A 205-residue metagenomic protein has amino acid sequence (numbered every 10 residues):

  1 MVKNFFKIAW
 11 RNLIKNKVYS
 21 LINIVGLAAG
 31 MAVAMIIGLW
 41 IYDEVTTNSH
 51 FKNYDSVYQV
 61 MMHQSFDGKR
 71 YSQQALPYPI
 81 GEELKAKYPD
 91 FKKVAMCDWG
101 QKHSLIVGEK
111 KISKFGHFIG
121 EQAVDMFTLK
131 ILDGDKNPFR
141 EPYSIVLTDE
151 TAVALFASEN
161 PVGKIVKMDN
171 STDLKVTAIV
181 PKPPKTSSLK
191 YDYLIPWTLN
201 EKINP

Functional and structural regions predicted by a protein language model:
F5-I14: A short amphipathic helical element positioned immediately N-terminal to and/or at the very start of a transmembrane
R11-N12, S20, W40, T47 (+2 more regions): Membrane-interface anchoring determinants
N16-D43: Short, strongly hydrophobic transmembrane alpha-helices
I37-H103: Membrane-proximal extracellular/periplasmic loop immediately following the first transmembrane helix
M62-Q73, M96-Q122, T128, L132-I145 (+2 more regions): Short acidic/polar micro-motifs at solvent-exposed secondary-structure junctions
G120-L132, L147-P205: Mid-to-C-terminal secondary-structure elements that act as membrane-proximal/extracytoplasmic interface segments
